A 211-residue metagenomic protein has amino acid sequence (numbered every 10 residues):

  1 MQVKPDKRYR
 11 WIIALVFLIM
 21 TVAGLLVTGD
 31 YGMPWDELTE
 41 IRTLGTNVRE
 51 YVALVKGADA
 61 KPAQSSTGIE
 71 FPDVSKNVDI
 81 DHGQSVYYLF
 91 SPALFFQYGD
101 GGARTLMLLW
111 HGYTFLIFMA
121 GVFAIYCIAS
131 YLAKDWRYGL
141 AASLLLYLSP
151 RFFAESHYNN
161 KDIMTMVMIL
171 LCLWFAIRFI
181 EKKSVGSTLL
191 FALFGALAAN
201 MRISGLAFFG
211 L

Functional and structural regions predicted by a protein language model:
Y9-A14, R104, I125-L148, E181-G186 (+1 more regions): Transmembrane-helix signature of polytopic, membrane-embedded enzymes that assemble or transfer cell-envelope glycans
G29-W35, A53-S91: Membrane-proximal lumenal/periplasmic loop motifs of glycosylation machinery
P34, H157-M164: Short acidic/glycine- and proline-prone juxtamembrane loop motifs at membrane-interface regions of multi-pass membrane
V78, Y88-Y113, D135, R151: Juxtamembrane segments of multi-pass membrane glycosylation machinery that transfer sugars from lipid-linked donors
L108, G112-A133, L171, F175: Transmembrane-helix motifs of polytopic, lipid-linked glycan transferases
A142-Y147, A154, W174, G195 (+1 more regions): Short helix- or helix-capping micro-motifs that position conserved polar/aromatic residues at function-defining sites
M164-E181, L190-G195: Specific aromatic-rich, kink-prone transmembrane helix
L189-F191, S204-L211: Transmembrane-embedded, aromatic-rich helix segments that form part of the hydrophobic channel/pocket engaging
